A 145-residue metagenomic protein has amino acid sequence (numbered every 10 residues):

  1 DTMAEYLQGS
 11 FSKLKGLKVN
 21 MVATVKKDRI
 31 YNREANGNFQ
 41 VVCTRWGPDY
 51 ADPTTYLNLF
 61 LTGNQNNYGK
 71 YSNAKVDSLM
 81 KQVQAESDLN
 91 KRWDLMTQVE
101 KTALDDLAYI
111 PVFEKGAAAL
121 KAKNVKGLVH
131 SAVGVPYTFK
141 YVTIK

Functional and structural regions predicted by a protein language model:
D1-G9: Bilobed "Venus flytrap"/periplasmic-binding protein-like clamshell domains and structurally analogous long
T2-M3, V22, K26, R45 (+3 more regions): Extracytoplasmic/periplasmic, Sec-exported soluble proteins
S10-K15, N38, V83, S87 (+2 more regions): Alpha-helix capping/termination and helix-coil
S12-L61: Periplasmic binding protein-like
N32-G37, N58-A85, E114-K145: Short, solvent-exposed loop/beta-turn-alpha elements that line the ligand-binding surface or hinge of extracytoplasmic
V42-R45, S87-A122: Bilobed periplasmic-binding protein-like "clamshell/Venus-flytrap" ligand-binding domains
